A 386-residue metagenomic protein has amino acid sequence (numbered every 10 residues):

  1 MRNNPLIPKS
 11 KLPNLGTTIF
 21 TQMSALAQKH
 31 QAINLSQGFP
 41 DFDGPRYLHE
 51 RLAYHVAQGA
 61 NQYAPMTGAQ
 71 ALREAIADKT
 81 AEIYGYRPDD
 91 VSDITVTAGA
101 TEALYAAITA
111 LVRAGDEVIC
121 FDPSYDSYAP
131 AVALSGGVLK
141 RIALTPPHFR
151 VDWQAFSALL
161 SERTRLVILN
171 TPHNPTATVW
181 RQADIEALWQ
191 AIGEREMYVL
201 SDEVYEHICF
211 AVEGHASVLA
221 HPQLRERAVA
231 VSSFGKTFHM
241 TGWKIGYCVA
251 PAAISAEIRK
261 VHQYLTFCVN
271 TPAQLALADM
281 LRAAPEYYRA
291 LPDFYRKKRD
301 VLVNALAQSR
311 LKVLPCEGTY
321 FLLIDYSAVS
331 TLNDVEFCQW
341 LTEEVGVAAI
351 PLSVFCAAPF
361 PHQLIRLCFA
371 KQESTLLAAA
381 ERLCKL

Functional and structural regions predicted by a protein language model:
R2-G99, A106, M280-A283: N-terminal small-domain helix-loop-helix segment of the aminotransferase-like
N3, A220, R225-R296, D300 (+2 more regions): Conserved core segment of the aminotransferase class I/II
D78, S157-A158, T331, W340-A349 (+1 more regions): PLP-dependent enzyme catalytic core of the Aspartate aminotransferase-like
A110-V132: Conserved PLP-anchoring active-site segment centered on the Schiff-base-forming lysine
L134-K140: A short helix-loop-beta submotif of the ANL/AMP-binding
G137, E194-M197, R225-E226: A short helix->loop->beta-strand "cap" motif at the edges of active sites that frequently abuts
L144-E213: Active-site phosphate-binding strand-loop segment of PLP-dependent enzymes
A278, F294-V303, V313-Y326, F360: Conserved glycine-rich beta-strand-loop-beta hairpin in the small C-terminal domain of fold type I
